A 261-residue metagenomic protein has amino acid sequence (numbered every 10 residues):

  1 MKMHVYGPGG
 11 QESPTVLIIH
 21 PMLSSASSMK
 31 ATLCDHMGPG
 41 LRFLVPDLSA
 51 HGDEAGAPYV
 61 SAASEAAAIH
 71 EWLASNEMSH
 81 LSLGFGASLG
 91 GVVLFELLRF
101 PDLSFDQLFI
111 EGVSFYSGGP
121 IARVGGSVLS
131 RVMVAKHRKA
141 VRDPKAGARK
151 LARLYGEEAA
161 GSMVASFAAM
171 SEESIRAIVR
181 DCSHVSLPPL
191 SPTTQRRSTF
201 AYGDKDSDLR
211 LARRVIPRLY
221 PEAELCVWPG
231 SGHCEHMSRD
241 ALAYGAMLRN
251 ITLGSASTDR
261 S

Functional and structural regions predicted by a protein language model:
H4-A55, I216: Conserved HGGG/HGGXW glycine-rich cap/lid loop of the alpha/beta-hydrolase fold
L44-L83: Active-site loop/oxyanion-hole signature of alpha/beta-hydrolase fold enzymes
F85-L94: Gly/Ala-rich beta-loop-alpha elbow adjacent to hydrolase catalytic centers
R99, L103-K136: Flexible "cap/lid" loop of the alpha/beta hydrolase fold
P120-I121, R138-P192: Conserved alpha/beta-hydrolase catalytic His-Asp/Glu region
T193-T194, F200-Y202: Short beta-strand/loop motif that positions the catalytic acidic residue of the alpha/beta-hydrolase fold
D206-R213: Conserved alpha/beta-hydrolase "acid-adjacent" motif
W228-L242: Catalytic histidine-centered segment of alpha/beta-hydrolase-like enzymes
